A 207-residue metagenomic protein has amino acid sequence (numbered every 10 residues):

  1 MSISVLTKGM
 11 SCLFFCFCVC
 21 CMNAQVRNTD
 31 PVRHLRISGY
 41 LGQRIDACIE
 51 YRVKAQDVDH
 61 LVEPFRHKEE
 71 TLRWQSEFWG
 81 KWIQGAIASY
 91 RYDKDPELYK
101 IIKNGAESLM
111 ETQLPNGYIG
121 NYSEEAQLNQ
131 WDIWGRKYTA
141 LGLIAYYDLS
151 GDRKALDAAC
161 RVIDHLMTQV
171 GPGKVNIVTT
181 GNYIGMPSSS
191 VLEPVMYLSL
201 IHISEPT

Functional and structural regions predicted by a protein language model:
M1-Q25: Bacterial Sec-dependent N-terminal signal peptides
A24-F78, P96-G120, R153, R161: Low-complexity, Ser/Thr/Pro/Gly-enriched N-terminal "stalk/linker" regions
Q25-V26, E63-W79, N121-T139, D152 (+1 more regions): Solvent-exposed loop and edge beta-strand segments that line ligand/cofactor-binding and catalytic clefts
R33, G39-Q43, W82-P96, Y138-R153 (+1 more regions): Well-ordered alpha-helical scaffold segments within catalytic/enzyme domains
Y40-Q43, A47, A88, I101-T112 (+4 more regions): Alpha-helical scaffold segments in carbohydrate-active enzymes
Y92-Y99, I177-G181: Short, surface-exposed loop/turn segments at secondary-structure junctions
I201-T207: Residue-level detector of conserved catalytic or cofactor/ligand-binding positions in enzyme active sites
